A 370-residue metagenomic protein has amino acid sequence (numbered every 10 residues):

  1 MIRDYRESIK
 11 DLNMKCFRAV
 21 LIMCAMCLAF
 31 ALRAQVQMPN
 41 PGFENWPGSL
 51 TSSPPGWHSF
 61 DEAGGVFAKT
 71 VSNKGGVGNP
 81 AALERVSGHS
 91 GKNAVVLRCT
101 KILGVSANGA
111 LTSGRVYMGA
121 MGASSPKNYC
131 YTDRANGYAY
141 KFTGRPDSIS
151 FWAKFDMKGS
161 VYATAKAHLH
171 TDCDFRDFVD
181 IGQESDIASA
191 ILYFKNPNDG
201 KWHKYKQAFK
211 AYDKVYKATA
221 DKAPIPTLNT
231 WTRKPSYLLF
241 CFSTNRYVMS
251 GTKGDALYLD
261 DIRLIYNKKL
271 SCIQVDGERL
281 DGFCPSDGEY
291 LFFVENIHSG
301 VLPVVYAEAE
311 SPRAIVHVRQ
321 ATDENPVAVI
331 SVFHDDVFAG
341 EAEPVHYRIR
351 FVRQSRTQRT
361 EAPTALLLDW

Functional and structural regions predicted by a protein language model:
M1-Q37: Bacterial Sec-dependent N-terminal signal peptides
D4-E7, A19, A34, V86 (+4 more regions): Positively charged, low-complexity intrinsically disordered regions
M23, Y140, D156, N196 (+4 more regions): Residues embedded in well-ordered secondary-structure elements
Q35-P146, S150, T164-N267, L367: Aromatic (Trp/Tyr/Phe) and Gly/Pro-enriched flexible surface segments
S150-K154, Y306-E308: Short edge beta-strand/loop segments characteristic of extracellular beta-sandwich folds
K154-D156, N245-Y247, D335: Short beta-turn/strand-loop junction motif enriched in small, turn-promoting residues
G159-V161: A short beta-turn/strand-edge loop motif at beta-sheet boundaries
N267-W370: Beta-rich interaction/scaffold domains
